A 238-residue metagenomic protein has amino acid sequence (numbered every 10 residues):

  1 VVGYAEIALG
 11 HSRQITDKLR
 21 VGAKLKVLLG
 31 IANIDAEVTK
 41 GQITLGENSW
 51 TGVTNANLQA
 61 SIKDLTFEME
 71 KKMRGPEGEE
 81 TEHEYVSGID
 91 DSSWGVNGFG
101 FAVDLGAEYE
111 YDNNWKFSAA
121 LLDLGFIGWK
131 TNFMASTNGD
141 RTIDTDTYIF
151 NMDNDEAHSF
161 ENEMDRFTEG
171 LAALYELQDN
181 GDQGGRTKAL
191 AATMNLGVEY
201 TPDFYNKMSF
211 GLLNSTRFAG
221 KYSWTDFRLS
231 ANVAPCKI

Functional and structural regions predicted by a protein language model:
V2-I238: Outer-membrane beta-barrel porins/channels
